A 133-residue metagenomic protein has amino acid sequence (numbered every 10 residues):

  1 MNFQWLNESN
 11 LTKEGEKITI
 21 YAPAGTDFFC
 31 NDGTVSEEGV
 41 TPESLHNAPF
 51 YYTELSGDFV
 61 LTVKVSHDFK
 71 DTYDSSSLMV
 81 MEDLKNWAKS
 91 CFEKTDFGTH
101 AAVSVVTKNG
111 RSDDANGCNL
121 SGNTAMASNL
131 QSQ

Functional and structural regions predicted by a protein language model:
M1-Q133: Extracellular glycan-recognition regions
